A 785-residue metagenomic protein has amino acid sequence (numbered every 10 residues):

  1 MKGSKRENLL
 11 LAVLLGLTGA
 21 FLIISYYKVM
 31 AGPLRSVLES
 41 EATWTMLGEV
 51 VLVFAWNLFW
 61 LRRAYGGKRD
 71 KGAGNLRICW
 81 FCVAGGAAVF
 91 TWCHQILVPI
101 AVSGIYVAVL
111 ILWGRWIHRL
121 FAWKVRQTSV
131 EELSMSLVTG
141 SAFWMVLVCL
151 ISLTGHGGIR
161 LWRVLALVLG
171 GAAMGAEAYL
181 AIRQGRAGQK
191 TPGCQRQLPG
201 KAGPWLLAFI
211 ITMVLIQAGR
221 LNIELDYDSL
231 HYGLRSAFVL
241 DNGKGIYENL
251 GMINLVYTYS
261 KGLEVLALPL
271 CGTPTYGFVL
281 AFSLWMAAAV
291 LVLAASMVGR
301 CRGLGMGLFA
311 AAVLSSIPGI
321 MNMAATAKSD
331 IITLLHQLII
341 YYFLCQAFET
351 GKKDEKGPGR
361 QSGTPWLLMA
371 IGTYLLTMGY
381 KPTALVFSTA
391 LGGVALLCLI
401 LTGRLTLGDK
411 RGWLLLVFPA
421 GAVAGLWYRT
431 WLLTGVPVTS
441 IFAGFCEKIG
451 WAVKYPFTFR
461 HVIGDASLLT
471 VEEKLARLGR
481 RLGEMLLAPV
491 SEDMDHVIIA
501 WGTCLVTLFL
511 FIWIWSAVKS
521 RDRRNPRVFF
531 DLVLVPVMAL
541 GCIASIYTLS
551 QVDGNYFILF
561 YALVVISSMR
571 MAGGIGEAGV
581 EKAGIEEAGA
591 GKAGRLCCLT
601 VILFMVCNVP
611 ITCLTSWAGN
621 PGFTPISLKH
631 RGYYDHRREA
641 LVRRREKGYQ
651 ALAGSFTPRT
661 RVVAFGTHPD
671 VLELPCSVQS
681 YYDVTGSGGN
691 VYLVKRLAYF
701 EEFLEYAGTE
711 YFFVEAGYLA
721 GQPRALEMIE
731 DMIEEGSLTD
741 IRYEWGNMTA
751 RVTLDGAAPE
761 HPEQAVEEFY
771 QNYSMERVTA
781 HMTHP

Functional and structural regions predicted by a protein language model:
M1-C194, F700-E701: Membrane-embedded, hydrophobic transmembrane alpha-helices
G16-G19, N75-A87, F209-T212, L308-S315 (+4 more regions): Transmembrane alpha-helix segments characteristic of polytopic inner-membrane glycan-assembly/cell-envelope
L52-Y65, A287-V298, R480-V528: Hydrophobic, aromatic-rich transmembrane alpha-helices and their immediate juxtamembrane boundary segments
Q127-M135, G277-F278, A294-P318, E355: Transmembrane-helix signature of polytopic, membrane-embedded enzymes that assemble or transfer cell-envelope glycans
A202-I210, L308, G363-T373, S388-G393 (+3 more regions): Signature aromatic-anchored transmembrane alpha helix within multi-pass, membrane-resident enzymes that catalyze glycan
E224-D228, Y232-R235, M605-A651, P669-D670: Membrane-proximal, lumen/periplasm-facing interface regions of secretory-pathway glyco- and lipid-modifying enzymes
F238, D330-H336, T377-F387, D531-I543 (+2 more regions): Hydrophobic/aromatic-rich transmembrane helices and adjacent perimembrane loops
R638-V684, E710-G717: Short periplasmic/luminal acceptor-recognition loop of GT-C membrane glycosyltransferases, typified by
